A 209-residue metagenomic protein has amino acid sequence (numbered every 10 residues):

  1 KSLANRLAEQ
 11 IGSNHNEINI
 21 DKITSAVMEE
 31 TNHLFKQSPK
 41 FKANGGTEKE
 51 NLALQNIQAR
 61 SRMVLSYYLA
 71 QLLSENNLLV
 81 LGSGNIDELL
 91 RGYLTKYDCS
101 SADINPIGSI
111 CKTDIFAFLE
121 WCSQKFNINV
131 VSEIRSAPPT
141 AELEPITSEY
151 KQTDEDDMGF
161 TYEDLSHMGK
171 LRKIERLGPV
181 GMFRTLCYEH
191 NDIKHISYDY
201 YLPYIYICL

Functional and structural regions predicted by a protein language model:
K1-L209: ATP/NTP-dependent adenylation/nucleotidyl-transfer catalytic domains that generate, transfer, or process NMP-activated
